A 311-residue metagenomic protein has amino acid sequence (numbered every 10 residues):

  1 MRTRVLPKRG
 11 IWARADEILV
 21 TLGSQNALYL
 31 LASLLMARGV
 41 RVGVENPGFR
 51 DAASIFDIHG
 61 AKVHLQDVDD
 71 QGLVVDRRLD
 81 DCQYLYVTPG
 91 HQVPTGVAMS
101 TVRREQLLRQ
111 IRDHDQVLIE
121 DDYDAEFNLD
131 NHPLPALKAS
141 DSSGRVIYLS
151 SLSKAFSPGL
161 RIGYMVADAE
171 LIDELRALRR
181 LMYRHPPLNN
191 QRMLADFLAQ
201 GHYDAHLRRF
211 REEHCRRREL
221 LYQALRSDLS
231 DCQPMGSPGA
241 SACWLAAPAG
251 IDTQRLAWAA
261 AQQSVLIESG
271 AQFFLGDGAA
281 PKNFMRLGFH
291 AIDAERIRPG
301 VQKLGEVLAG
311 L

Functional and structural regions predicted by a protein language model:
M1-H114, E126-F127, H132-S140, H214: Conserved core of the PLP fold type I
V44, I119-E120: Hydrophobic residues in beta-strands of the RecA-like P-loop NTPase core, especially within AAA+ ATPase
A139-E174, N189: Active-site PLP attachment segment
I172, R192-R209, A224-R226, P248: Amphipathic alpha-helix from the class-I
R176-M182, Q200-Y222: Structural signature of PLP-dependent enzymes
A195, E212-Y222, Q233-A246, L256-A259: Conserved glycine-rich beta-strand-loop-beta hairpin in the small C-terminal domain of fold type I
Q262, G278-L311: PLP-dependent enzyme catalytic core of the Aspartate aminotransferase-like
